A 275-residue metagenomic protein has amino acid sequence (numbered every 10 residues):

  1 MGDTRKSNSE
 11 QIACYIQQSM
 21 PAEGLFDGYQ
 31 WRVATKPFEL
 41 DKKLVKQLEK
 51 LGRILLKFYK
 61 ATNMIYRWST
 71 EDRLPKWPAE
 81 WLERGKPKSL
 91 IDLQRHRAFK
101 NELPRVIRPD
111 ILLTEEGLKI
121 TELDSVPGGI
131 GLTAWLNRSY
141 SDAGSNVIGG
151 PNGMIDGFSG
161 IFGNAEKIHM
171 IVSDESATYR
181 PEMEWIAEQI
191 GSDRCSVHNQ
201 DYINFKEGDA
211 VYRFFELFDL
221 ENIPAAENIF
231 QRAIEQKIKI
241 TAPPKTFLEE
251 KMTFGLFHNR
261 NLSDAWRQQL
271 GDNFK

Functional and structural regions predicted by a protein language model:
M1-K275: Preference for protein termini
